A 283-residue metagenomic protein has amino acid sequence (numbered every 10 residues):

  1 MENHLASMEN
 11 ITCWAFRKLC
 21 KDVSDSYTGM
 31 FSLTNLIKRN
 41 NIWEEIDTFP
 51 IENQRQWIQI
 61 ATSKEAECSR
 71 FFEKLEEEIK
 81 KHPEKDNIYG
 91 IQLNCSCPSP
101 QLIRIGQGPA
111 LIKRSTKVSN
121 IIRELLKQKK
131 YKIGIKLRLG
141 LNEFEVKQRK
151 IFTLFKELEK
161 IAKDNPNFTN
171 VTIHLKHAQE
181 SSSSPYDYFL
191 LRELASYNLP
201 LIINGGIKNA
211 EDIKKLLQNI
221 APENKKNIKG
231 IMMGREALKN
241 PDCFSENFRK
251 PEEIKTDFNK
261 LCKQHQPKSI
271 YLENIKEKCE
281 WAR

Functional and structural regions predicted by a protein language model:
E2-T12, Q56-C68, A110-K113, L137-F152: Active-site mouth loops of central-metabolism enzymes
N3-A6, S26-G29, Q56-I60, Y89-L93 (+4 more regions): Hydrophobic faces of well-ordered beta-strands that scaffold small-molecule active sites in alpha/beta enzyme cores
N3-H4, E9, W14-A15, Q128 (+6 more regions): Alpha/beta catalytic cores of nucleotide-metabolism and tRNA/nucleoside-modifying enzymes
M8-K81: Glycine-rich, positively charged N-terminal anion/phosphate-binding segment
M8-N10, F31-L33, A61-S63, S96-P98 (+4 more regions): Active-site beta-loop-alpha junctions enriched in small/polar residues
Y27-N35, C95, P109-A110, V118: Glycine-rich, aromatic-flanked loop segments that form ligand/cofactor-binding clefts across common enzyme folds
E73-I105, T116-L199, K226: Alpha/beta enzyme core
G106-I112, E180, F248: Short glycine-enriched, charge-decorated loop/helix-capping segments at active-site entrances that position
